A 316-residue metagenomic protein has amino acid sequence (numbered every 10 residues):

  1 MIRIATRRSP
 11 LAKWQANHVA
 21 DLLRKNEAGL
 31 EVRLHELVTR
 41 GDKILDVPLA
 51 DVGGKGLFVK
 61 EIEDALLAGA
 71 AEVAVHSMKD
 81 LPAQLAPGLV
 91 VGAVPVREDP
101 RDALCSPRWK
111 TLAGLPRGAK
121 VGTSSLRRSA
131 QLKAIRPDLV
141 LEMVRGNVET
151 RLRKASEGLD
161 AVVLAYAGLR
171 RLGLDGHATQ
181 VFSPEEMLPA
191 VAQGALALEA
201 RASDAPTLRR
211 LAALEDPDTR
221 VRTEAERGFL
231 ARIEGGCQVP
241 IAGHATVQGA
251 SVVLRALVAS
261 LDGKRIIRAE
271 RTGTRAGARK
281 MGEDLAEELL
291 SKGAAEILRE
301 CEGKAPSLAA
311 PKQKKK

Functional and structural regions predicted by a protein language model:
M1-V38, K43-L45, D51, V59 (+1 more regions): Small-molecule-sensing regulatory modules
R3-A5, A74, G92, G122 (+1 more regions): Short, well-ordered beta-strand segments
D46-V73: Short, structured active-site "lid" loops
L67, E72-H76, D160-A165: Paired acidic/hydrophobic, glycine-rich loop segments that form the ligand-binding mouth/hinge of periplasmic-binding
G69-A70, G118, I135, G158: Structured helix-beta-strand junction loops
M78-L81, P87-L139: A conserved helix-loop-strand patch within extracytoplasmic ligand-binding domains of the periplasmic binding
